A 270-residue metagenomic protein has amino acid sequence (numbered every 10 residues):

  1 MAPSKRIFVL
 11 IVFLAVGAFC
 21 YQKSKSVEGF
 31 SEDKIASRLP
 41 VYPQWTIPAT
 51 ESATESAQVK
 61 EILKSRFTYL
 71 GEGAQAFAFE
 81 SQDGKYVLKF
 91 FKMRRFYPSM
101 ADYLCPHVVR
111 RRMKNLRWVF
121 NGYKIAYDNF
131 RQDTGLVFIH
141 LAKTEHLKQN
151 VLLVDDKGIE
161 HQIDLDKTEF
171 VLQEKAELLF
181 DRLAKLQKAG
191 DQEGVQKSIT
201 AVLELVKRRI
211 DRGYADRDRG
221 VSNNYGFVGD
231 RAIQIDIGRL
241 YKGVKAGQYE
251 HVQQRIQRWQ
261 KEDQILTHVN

Functional and structural regions predicted by a protein language model:
K5-K25: Hydrophobic membrane-insertion alpha-helices, especially the h-region of bacterial N-terminal signal peptides
F19-A184, A189-R217: Conserved ATP-binding subdomain of kinase catalytic cores across diverse folds
Y86-Y103, A215-Q264: Catalytic activation segment of kinase domains across protein kinase-like and atypical kinase folds
D191, Q260-N270: Short, solvent-exposed helix-helix connector turns and helix-capping sites enriched in acidic/polar residues
